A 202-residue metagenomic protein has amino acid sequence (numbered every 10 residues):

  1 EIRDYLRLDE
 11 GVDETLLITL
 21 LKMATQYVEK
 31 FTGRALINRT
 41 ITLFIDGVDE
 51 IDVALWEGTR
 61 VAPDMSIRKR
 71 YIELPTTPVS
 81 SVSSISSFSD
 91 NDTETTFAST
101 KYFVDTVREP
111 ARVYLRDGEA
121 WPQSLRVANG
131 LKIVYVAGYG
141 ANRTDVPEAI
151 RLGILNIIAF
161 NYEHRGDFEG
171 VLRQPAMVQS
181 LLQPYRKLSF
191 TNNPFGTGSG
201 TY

Functional and structural regions predicted by a protein language model:
E1-Y202: Divalent metal-cofactor coordination and adjacent catalytic microenvironments
